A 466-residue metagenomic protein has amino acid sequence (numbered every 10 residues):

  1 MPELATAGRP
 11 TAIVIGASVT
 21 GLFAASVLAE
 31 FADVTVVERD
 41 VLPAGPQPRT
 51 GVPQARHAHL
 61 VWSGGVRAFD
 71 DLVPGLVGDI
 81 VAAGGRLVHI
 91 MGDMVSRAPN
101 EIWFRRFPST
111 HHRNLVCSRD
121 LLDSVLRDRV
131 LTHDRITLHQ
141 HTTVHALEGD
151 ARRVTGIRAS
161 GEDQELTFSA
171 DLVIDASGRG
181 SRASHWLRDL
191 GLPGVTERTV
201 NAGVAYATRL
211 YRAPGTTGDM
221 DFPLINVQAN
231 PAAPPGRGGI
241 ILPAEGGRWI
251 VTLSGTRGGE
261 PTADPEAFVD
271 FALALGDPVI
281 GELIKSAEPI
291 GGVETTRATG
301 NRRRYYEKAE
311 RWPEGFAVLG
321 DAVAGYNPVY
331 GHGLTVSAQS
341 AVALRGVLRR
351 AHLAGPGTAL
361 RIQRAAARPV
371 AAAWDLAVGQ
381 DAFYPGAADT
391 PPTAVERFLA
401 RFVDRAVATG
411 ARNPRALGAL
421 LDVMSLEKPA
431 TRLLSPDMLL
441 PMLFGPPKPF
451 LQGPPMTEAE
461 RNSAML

Functional and structural regions predicted by a protein language model:
P2-V41: N-terminal Rossmann-like FAD-binding beta1-loop-alpha1 element of flavoenzymes
V27, P46-S96: N-terminal FAD cofactor-binding segment of flavoenzymes
V36-V37, V173, L319: Generic enzyme active-site microenvironment
L60-V61, S109-D128, R182, P231 (+1 more regions): Short beta-strand to alpha-helix junction loop
P99-R119, L253-T256: Helix-loop-beta segment of a Rossmann-like dinucleotide-binding subdomain
T132-F271, L275: Predominantly flavin-linked oxidoreductase catalytic cores and closely associated redox partners
G259-A373: FAD/FMN-dependent oxidoreductases across multiple families
R345-L466: C-terminal helical "tail/cap" subdomain of flavin- and related membrane-associated enzymes
